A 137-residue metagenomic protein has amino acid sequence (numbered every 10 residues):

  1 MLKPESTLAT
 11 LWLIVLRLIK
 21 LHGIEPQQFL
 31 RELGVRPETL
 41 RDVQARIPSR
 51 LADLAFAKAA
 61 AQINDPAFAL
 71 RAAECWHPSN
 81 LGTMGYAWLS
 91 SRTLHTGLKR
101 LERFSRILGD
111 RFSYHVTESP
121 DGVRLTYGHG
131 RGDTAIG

Functional and structural regions predicted by a protein language model:
M1-R124: N-terminal low-complexity or simple alpha-helical regulatory segments that function as activation/interaction modules
P120-G137: Conserved helix-adjacent loop modules within structured domains
